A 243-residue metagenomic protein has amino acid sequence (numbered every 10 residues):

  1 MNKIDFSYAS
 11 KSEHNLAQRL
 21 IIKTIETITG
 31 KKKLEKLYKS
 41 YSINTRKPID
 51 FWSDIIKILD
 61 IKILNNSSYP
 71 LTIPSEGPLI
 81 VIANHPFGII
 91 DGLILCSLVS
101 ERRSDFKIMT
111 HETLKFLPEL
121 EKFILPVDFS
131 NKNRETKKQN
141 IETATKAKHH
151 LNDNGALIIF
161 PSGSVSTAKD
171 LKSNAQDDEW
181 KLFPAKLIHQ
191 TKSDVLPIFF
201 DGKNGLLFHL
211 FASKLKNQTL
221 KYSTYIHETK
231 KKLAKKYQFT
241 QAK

Functional and structural regions predicted by a protein language model:
M1-I82, G92-I94, E101-D105: Membrane-anchoring hydrophobic helices of lipid-metabolizing enzymes
E35, I80-K137: Catalytic core of membrane glycerolipid acyltransferases/transacylases, capturing the structured, soluble-facing
G92-I94, E119-E121, S162, A168-S173 (+1 more regions): A short secondary-structure junction signal
L98, H149, K186-L187: Hydrophobic/aromatic ligand-binding patch that stacks against planar heteroaromatic rings of cofactors or nucleotides
D128-Q139, T167-A175: Surface-exposed cleft-lining segments at the edges of enzyme active sites
T143-D153: Short amphipathic alpha-helices and their capping/turn segments at secondary-structure boundaries
D153-S164: A structural motif
A156, A168-K243: A cross-family acyltransferase "interaction/gating" segment
